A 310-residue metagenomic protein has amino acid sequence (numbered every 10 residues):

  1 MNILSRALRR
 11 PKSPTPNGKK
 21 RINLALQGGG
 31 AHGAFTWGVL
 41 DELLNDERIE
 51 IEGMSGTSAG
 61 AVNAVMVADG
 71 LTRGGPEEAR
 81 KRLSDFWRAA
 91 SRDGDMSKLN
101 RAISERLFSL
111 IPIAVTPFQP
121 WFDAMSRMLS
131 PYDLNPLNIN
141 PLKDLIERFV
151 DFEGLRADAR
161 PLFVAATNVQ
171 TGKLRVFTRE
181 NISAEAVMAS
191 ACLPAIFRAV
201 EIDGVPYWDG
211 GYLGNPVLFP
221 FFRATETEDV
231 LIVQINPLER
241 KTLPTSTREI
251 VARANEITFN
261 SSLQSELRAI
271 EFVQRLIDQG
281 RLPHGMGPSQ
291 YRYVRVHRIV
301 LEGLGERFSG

Functional and structural regions predicted by a protein language model:
M1-A25, R160, V169-Q170: Small-residue-rich anion-binding loops in enzyme active sites
R6, K19-A25, G30-L134, N140 (+3 more regions): Patatin-like phospholipase
P11-P14, A34, C192-L193: Acidic-glycine-rich active-site phosphate/pyrophosphate-binding loop
P14-N17, D46, F222, Y291: Structural motif
N23, N100-V233, L238-T242, M286-G310: Active-site-adjacent alpha/beta core region of enzyme catalytic domains
G70-T72, F221, K241, A254: Hydrophobic alpha-helical membrane context
P244-I277: Acidic, Ser/Thr-rich peripheral helices and adjacent loops at domain boundaries
I277-P288: A short, acidic, amphipathic alpha-helical segment used as a generic capping/interface helix at domain edges
